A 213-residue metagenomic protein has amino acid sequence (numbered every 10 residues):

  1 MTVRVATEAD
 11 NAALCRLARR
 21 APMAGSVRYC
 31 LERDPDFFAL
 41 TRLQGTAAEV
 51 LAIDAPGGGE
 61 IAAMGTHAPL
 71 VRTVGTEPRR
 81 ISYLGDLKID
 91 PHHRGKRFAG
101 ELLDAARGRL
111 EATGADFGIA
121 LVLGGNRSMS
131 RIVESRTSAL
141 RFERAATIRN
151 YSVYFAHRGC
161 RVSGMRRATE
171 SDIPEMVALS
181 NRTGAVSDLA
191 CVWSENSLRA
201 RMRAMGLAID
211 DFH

Functional and structural regions predicted by a protein language model:
M1-V3: Extreme N-terminal starter segment of soluble prokaryotic enzymes
A6, D10-G58, M64-R72, T113-A115 (+1 more regions): Amide-forming acyltransferase catalytic core, primarily the GNAT-like/NAT-type and related acyltransferase folds
G65, D86, L121-G124: Glycine-rich, histidine-containing beta strand-loop boundary motifs that form or position
P69, P91, V122: Residues that line or immediately flank small-molecule/substrate-binding pockets and catalytic motifs
V74-P78: Short, flexible active-site-proximal loops enriched in glycine and acidic residues
R79-P91: Conserved acetyl-CoA binding element of GNAT-fold acetyltransferases
I89, G95-R109, A120: Conserved acetyl-CoA-binding loop-helix of GNAT-fold acetyltransferases
L110-G124: Conserved GNAT acetyl-CoA-binding A-motif
